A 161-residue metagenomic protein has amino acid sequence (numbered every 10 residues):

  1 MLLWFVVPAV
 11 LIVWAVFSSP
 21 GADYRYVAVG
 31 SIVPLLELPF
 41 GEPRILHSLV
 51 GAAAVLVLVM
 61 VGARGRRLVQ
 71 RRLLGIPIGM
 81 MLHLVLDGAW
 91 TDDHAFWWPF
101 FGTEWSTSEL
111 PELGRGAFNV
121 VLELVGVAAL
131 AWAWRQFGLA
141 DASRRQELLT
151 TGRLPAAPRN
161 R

Functional and structural regions predicted by a protein language model:
M1-R161: N-terminal membrane-targeting hydrophobic helices
